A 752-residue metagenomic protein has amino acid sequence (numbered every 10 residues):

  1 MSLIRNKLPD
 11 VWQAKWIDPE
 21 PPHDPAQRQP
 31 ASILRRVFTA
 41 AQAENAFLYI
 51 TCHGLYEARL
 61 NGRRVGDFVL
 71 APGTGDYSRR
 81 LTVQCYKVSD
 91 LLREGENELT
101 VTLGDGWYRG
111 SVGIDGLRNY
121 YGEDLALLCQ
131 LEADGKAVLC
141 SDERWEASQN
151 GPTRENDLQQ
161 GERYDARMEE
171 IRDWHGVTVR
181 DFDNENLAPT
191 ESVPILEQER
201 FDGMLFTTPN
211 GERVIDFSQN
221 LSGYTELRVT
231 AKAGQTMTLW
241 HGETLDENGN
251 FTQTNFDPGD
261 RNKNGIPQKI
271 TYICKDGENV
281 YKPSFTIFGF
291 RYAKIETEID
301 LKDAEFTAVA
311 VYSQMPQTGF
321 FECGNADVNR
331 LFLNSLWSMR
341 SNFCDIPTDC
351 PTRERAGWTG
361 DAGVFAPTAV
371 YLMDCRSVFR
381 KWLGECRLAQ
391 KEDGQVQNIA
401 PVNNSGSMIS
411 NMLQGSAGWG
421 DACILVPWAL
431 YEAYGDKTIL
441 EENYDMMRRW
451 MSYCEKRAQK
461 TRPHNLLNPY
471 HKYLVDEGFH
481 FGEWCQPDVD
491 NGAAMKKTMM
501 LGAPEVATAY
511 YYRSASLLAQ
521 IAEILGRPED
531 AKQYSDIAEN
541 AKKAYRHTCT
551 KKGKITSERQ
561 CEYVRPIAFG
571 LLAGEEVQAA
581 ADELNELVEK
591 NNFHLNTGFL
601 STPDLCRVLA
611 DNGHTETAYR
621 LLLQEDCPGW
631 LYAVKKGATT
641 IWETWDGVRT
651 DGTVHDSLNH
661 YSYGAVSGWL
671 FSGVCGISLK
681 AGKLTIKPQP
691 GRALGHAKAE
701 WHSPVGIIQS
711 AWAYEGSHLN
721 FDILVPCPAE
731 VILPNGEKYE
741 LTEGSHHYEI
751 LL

Functional and structural regions predicted by a protein language model:
M1-R353, D361, C375-R380, Q397-N411 (+2 more regions): Extracellular/oxidizing-compartment recognition motifs
W16, A519-S535, P603, G613: Carbohydrate-binding surfaces of carbohydrate-active enzymes
P22-A26, F47, G73-Y77, K87 (+17 more regions): Alpha-helix capping and helix-loop boundary segments enriched in small/acidic/polar residues
A46-I50, Y86, Y224-E243, E296 (+6 more regions): Alpha-helical support elements that line or immediately flank enzyme active sites and cofactor-binding pockets
L55, C140-D142, D303-N334, R340 (+3 more regions): Active-site acid/base region of carbohydrate-active enzymes
L99, D157, G161-D165, E354 (+8 more regions): C-terminal capping/lid segments that line or modulate ligand- or cofactor-binding pockets
E123, L128, R144-M168, A188-E199 (+3 more regions): Non-catalytic C-terminal accessory modules of carbohydrate-active enzymes
